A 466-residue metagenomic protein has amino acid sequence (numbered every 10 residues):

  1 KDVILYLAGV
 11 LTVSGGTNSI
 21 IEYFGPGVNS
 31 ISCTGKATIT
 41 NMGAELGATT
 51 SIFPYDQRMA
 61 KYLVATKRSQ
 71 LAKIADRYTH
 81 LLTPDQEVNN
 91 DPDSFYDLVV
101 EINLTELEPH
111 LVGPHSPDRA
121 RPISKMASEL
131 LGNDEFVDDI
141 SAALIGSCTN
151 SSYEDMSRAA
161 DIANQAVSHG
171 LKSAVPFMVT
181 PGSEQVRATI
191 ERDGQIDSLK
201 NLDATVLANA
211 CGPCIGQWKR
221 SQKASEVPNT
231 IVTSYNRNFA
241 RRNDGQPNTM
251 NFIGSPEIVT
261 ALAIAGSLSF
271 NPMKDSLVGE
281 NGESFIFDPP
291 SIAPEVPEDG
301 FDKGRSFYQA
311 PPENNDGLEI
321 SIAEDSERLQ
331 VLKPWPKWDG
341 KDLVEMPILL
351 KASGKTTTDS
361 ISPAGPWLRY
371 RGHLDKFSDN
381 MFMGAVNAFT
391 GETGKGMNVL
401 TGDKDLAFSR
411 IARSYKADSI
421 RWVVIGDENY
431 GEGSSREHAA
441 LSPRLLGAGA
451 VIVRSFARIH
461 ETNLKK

Functional and structural regions predicted by a protein language model:
K1-K73, L171, T205-Y308, K465-K466: Mobile "lid/hinge" segments at catalytic clefts and subdomain interfaces of large enzymes
D2-G9, A293-P311, G391-D418: Conserved catalytic alpha/beta cores of large enzymes that bind or transform nucleotide phosphates and polynucleotides
D2-I4, D97-A120, S378-D405: Active-site-proximal helix-loop elements at catalytic-domain edges
V3, G35, I39, S152-R158 (+4 more regions): Catalytic-loop motifs flanking and including active-site residues across diverse enzymes
E22, L46-K223, V227-I231, N315-L343 (+5 more regions): Accessory "access/gating" subregions that flank catalytic or transport cores
G27-S30, S141-S147, Q185, N243-N251 (+1 more regions): A short glycine/serine-rich beta->alpha loop
I162-T180, R187-N229, N238-P247, A265 (+4 more regions): Feature captures the catalytic cores and cofactor-binding loops of soluble hydro-lyases/lyases that act on carboxylate
K274-W367, R371-S378: Cysteine-dependent phosphatase catalytic core of the protein tyrosine phosphatase
